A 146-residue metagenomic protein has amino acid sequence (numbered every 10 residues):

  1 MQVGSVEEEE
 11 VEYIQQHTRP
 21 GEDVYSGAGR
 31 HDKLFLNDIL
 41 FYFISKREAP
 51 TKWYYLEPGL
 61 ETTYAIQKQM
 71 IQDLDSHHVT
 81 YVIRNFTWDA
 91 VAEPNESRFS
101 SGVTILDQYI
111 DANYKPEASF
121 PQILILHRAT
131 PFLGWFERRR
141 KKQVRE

Functional and structural regions predicted by a protein language model:
Q2-E9, T62-I66, R98-G102, L106: Soluble or luminal CAZymes and related metallo-dependent hydrolases
Q2-L60, M70-I71, V79-A92, F120-R128: Short periplasmic/luminal acceptor-recognition loop of GT-C membrane glycosyltransferases, typified by
E61-T62, Q67-M70, Q143-V144: Short, charged/polar low-complexity linear motifs in solvent-exposed/disordered segments
Y81-E146: Aromatic/acidic, Gly/Pro-rich catalytic loop(s) in extracytoplasmic/lumenal soluble domains of multi-pass membrane
